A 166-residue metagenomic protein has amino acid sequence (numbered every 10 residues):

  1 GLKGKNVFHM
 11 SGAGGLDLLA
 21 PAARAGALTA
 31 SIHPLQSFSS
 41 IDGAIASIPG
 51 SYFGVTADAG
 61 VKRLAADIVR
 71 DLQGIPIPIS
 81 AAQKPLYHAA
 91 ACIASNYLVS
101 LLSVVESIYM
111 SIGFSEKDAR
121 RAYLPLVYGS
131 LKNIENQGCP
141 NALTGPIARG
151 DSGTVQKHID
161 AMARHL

Functional and structural regions predicted by a protein language model:
G1-G43: Rossmann-like NAD(P)(H) cofactor-binding subdomain of soluble oxidoreductases
G12-A13, A59, S152: Alpha-helix N-cap/helix-start capping motif
G15-L19, K62, V155: Short, well-ordered alpha-helical microsegments
D17, H33-Q36, A46, K84-P85 (+4 more regions): Flexible, active-site-adjacent loop/turn segments at secondary-structure boundaries
G26, G43-E135: Internal alpha-helical scaffold of NAD(P)-dependent oxidoreductase catalytic cores
A30-H33, G74, A81, G138 (+1 more regions): Residue-level signal for pocket-adjacent positions within structured domains
S130-L166: Interdomain hinge/lid region at the active-site interface of Rossmann-like NAD(P)-dependent oxidoreductases
